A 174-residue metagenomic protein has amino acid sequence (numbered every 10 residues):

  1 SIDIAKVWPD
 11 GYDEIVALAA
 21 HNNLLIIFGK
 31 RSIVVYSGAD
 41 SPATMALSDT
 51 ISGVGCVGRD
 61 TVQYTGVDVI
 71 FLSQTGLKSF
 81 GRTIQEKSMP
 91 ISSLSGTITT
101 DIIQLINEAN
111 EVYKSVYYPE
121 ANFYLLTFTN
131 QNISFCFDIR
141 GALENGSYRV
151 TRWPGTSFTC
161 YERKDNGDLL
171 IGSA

Functional and structural regions predicted by a protein language model:
S1-V7: A short, charged helix-loop
G11-A174: Beta-sheet-dominated scaffold domains
